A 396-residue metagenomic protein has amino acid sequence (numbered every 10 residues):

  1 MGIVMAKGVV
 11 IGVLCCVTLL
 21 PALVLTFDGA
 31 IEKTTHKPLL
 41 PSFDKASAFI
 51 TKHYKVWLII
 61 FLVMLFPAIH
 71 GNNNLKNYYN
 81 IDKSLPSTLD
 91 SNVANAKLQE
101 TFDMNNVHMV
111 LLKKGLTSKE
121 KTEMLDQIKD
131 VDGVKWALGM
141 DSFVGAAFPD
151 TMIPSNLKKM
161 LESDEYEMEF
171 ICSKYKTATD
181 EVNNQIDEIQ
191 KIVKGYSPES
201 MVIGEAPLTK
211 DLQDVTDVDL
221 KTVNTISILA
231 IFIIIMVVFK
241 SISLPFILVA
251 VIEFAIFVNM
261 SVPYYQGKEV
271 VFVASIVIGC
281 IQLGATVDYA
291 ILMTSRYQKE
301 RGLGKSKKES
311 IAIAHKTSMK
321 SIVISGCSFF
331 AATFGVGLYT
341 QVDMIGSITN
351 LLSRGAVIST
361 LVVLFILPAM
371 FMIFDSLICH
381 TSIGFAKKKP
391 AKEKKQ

Functional and structural regions predicted by a protein language model:
M1-Y79, K194-Q396: Membrane-embedded transmembrane helical bundles of large multi-pass transporters/channels
K76, L85-L244, A250-E269: Structured non-transmembrane domains adjacent to transmembrane bundles in polytopic membrane proteins
